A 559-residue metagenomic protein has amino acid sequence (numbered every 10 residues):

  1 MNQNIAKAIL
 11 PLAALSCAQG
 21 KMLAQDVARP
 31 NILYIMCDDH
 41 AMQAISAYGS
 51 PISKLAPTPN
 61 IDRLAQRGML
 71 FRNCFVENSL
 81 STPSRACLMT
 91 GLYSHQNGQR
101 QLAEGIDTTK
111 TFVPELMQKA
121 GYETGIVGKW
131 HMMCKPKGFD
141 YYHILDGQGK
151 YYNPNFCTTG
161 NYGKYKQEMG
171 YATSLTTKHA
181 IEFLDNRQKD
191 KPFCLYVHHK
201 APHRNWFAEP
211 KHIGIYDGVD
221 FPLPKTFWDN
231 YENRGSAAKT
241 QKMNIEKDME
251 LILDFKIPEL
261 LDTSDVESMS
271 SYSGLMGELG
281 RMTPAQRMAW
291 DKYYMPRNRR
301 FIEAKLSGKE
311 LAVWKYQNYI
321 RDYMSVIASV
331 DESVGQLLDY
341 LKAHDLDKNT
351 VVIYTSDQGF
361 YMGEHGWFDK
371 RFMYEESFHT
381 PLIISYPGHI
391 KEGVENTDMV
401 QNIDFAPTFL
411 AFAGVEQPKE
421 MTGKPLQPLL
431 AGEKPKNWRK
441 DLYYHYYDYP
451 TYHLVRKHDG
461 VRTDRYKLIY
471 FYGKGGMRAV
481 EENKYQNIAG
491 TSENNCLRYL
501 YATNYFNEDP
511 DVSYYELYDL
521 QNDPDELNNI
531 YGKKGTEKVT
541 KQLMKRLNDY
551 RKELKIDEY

Functional and structural regions predicted by a protein language model:
M1-K7: Positively charged n-region of N-terminal signal peptides that target proteins for export
N2, A13, C17-L497, T503-E516 (+2 more regions): Formylglycine-dependent sulfatase
Q521: Residues forming the ATP-binding cleft of Hanks-type serine/threonine protein kinase domains
